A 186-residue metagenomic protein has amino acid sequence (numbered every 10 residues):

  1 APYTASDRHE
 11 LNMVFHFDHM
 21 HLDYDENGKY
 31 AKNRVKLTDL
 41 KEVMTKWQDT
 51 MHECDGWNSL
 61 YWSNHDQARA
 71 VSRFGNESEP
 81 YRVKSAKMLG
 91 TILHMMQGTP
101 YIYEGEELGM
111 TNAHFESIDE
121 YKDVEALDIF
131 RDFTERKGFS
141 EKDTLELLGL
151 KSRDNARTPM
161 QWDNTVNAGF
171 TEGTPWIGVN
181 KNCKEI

Functional and structural regions predicted by a protein language model:
A1-I186: Active-site and adjacent substrate-binding regions of carbohydrate-active enzymes
